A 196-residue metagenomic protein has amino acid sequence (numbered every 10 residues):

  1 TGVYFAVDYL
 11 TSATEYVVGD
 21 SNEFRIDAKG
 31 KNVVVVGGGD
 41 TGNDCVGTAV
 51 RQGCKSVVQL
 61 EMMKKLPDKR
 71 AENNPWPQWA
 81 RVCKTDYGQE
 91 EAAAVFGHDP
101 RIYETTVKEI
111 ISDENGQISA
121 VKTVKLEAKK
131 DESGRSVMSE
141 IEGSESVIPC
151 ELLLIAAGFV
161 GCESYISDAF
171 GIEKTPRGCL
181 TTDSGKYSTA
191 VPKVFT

Functional and structural regions predicted by a protein language model:
G2-G30, K129-T196: FAD-site-proximal beta/loop scaffold in flavoenzymes
V18-C54: Rossmann-like NAD(P)H-binding beta-loop-alpha module
I26-N32, M63-L66, A80, P149: Internal nucleotide-binding/catalytic subdomain
V46-E109: Rossmann-like dinucleotide-binding cores of NAD(P)H-dependent redox enzymes
E104-Q117, E127-K129: A conserved short coil-to-beta-strand element within the FAD-binding core of flavoproteins
E114-K122, P149, I155: Acidic, glycine-rich loop-and-strand cores that form catalytic or ligand-binding grooves in diverse globular domains
